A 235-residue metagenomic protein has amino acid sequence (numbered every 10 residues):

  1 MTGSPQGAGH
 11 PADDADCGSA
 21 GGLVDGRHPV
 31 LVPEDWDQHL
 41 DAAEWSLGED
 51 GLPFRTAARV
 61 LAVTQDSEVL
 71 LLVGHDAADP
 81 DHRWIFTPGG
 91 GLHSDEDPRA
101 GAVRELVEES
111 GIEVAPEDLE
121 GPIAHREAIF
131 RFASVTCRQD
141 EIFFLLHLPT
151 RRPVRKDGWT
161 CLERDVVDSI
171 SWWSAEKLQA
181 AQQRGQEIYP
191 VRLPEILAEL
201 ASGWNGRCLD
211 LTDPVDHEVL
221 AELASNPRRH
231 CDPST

Functional and structural regions predicted by a protein language model:
M1-H10: N-terminal acidic, proline/glycine-rich, low-complexity intrinsically disordered segments
T2-G3, G22-Q65: Acidic, metal-coordinating catalytic segment for phosphate/diphosphate chemistry, firing primarily on the Nudix
T2-G3, R151-T235: Nudix hydrolase/Nudix homology domain
E68-V69: Entry beta-strands of beta-propeller and related beta-repeat scaffolds
D79-R83: A conserved beta-turn-beta hairpin within the catalytic core of GNAT-like acetyltransferases that forms part
G91-G185, R228: Unchanged
